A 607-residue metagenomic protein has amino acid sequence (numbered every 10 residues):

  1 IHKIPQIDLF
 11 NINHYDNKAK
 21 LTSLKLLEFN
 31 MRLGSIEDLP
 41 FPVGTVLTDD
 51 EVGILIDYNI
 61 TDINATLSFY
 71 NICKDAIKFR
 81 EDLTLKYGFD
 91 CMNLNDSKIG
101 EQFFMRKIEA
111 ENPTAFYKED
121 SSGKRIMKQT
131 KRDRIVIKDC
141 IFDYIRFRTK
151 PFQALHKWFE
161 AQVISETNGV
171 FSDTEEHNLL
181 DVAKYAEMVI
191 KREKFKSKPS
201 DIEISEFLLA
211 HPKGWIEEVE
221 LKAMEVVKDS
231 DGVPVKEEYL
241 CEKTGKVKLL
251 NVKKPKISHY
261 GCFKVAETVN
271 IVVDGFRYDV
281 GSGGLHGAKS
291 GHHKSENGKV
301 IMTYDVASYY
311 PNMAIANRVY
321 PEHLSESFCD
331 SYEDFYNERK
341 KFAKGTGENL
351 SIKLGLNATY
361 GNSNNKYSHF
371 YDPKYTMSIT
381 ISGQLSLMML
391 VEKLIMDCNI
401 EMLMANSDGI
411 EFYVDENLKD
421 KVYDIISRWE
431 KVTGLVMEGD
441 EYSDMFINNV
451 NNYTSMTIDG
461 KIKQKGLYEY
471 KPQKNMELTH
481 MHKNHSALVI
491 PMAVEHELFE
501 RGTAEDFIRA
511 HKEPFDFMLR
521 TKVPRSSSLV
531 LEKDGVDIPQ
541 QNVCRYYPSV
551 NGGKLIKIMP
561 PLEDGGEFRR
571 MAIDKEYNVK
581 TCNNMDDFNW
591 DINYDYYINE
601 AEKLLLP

Functional and structural regions predicted by a protein language model:
I1, I7-K18: Short alpha-helix plus adjacent loop in nuclease-associated cores
H14-N17, I56-N59, K299-V300, G345-T346 (+3 more regions): Hydrophobic alpha-helical scaffolding
K18-T22, L27-L39, G44-N312, K393-N417 (+5 more regions): Conserved "right-hand" nucleotidyltransferase catalytic core of DNA-directed polymerases
Y185, V189, K196-P199, I204-E206 (+5 more regions): C-terminal, non-catalytic extensions of nucleic-acid polymerases
A307-C329: Extended active-site and interfacial segments that coordinate phosphate-rich ligands in large catalytic machineries
P321-K353, I426-I447: Charge-dense polyanion-binding interfaces
R339-T376: Active-site cores of enzymes that catalyze phosphoryl transfer or operate on phosphate-rich substrates
T380-M396: Short amphipathic alpha-helix segments
